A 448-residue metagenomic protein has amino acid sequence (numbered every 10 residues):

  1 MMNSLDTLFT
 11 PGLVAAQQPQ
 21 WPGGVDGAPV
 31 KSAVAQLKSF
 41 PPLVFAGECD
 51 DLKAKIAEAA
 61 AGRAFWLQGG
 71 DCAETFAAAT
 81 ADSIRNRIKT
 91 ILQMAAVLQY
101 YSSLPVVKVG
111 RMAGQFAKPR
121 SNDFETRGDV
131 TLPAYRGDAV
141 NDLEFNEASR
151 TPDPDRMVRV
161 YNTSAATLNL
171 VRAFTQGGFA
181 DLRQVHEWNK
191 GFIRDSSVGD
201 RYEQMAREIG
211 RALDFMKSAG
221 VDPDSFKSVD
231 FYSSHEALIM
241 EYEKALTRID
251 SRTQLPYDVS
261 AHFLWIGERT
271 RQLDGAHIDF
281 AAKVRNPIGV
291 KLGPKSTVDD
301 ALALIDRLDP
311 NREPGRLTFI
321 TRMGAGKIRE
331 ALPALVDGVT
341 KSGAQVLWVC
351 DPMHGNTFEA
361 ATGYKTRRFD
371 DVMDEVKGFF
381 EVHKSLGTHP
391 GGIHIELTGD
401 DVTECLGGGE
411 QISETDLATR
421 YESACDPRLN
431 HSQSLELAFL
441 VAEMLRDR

Functional and structural regions predicted by a protein language model:
M1-P42, G407-R448: N-terminal charge/polar-biased segments
M2-A139: Long, contiguous, compositionally biased segments that the model treats as domain-scale units
D51-K53, D274-H277, L304, P333-L335: Glycine-rich, charged/polar anion/phosphate-binding loops that engage phosphate groups from diverse ligands
E74, A79-G324, R367, G392-H394 (+1 more regions): Active-site-facing alpha/beta catalytic cores
A113, M353-H354: Short glycine-enriched loops at secondary-structure junctions
K118-N122, G191-R194, E330-L332, F358-T362 (+1 more regions): Short acidic, glycine/serine/threonine-rich loops at helix termini
A301-L304, P310, R316-W348, H354-T403: Non-transmembrane, aqueous-exposed alpha-helical and coiled segments at domain scale
